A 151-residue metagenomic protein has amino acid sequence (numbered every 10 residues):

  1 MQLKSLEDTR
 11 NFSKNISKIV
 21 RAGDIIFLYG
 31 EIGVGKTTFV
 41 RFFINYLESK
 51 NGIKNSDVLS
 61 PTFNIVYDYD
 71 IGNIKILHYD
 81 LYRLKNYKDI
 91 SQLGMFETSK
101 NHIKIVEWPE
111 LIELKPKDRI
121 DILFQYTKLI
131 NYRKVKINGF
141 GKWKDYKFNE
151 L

Functional and structural regions predicted by a protein language model:
M1-N15: N-terminal pre-Walker A segment at the start of P-loop NTPase domains
S17-G23: Phosphate-binding P-loop
I26-L28: Hydrophobic anchor at the beta1->P-loop junction of P-loop NTPases
I32: The conserved Walker
K36: Conserved lysine of the Walker
N45-D57: Post-Walker A helix-loop "phosphate-sensing" segment adjacent to the P-loop in P-loop NTPases
T62, V66-E107: Conserved nucleotide-sensing/catalytic segment adjacent to the nucleotide-binding pocket in NTP-handling enzymes
K88-I90, F96-L151: Short phosphate-coordinating micro-motif centered on Lys-Gly-acidic
